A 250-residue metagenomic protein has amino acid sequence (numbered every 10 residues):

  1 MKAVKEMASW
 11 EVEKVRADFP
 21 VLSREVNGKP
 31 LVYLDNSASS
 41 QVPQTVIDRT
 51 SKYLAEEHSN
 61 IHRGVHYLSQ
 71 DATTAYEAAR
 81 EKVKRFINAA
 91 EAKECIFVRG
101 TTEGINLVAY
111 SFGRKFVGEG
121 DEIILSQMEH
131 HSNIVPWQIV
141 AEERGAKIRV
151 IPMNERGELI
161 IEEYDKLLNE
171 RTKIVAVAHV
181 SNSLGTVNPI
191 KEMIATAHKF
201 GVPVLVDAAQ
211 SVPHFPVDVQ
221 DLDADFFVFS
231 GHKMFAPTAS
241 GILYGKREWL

Functional and structural regions predicted by a protein language model:
M1-L250: Pyridoxal 5′-phosphate
